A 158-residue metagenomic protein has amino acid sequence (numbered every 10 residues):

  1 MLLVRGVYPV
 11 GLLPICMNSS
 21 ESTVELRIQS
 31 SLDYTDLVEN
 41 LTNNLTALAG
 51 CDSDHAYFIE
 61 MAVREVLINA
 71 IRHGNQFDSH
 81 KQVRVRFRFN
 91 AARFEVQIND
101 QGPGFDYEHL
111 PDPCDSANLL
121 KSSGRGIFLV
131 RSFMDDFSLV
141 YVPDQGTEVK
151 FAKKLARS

Functional and structural regions predicted by a protein language model:
Y8-E25, I71-S158: Conserved beta-strand-loop-beta-strand hairpin that lines the nucleotide-binding pocket of ATP/GTP-utilizing enzymes
V24-L37: STAS-typified acidic loop motif
N40-R64, L119-S122: Conserved short strand/loop->alpha-helix "switch" segment adjacent to the catalytic nucleotide/phosphoryl-transfer site
E65, N69: Conserved polar catalytic motif of the HATPase_c/GHKL fold
